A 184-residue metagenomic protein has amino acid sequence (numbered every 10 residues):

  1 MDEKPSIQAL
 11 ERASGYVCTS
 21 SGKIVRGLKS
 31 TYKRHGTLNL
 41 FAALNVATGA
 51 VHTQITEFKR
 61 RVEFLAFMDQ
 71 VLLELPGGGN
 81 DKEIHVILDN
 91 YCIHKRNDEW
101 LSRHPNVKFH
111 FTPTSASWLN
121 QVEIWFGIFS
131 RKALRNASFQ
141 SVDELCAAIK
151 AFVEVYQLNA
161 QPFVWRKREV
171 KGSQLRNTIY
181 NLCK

Functional and structural regions predicted by a protein language model:
M1-D69, G172-L182: Extended, low-complexity cationic-aromatic segments
E11-R12, E144-K184: C-terminal domain-tail junction helix/linker
R26-Y32, H104-Q121, A137-F139: RNase H-like polynucleotidyl transferase catalytic core
E63-I84: Short, basic/hydrophobic alpha-helical segments
D81-H94: Acidic/histidine-rich, metal-coordinating catalytic segments
R96-H104: Short, aromatic/basic amphipathic alpha-helical patches
V122-S141, Q157: Active-site proximal helix-loop segment of RNase H-like, two-metal nucleases, encompassing DDE(D)
